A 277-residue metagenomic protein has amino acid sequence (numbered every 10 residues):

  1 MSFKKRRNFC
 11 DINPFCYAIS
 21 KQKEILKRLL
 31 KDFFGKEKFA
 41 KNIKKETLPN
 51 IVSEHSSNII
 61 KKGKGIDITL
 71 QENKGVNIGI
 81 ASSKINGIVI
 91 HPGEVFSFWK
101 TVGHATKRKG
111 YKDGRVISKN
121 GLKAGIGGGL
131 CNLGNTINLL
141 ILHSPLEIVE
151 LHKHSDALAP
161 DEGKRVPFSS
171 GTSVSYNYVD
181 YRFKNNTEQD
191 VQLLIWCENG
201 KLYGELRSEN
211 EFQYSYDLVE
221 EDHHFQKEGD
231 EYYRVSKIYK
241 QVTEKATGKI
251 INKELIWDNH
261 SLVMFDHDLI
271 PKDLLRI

Functional and structural regions predicted by a protein language model:
S2-I277: Well-ordered beta-sheet/strand-loop patches within structured domains
